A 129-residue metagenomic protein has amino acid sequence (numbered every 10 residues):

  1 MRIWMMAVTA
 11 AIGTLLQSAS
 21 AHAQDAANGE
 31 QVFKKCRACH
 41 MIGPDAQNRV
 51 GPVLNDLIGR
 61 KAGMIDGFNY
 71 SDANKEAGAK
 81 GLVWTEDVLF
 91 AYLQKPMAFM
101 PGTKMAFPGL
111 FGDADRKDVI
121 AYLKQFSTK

Functional and structural regions predicted by a protein language model:
M1-W4: Positively charged n-region of N-terminal signal peptides that target proteins for export
M6, I12-A21: C-terminal segment of classical bacterial N-terminal signal peptides
Q17-F33, G43-P44: Electrostatic cytochrome c docking/interface patches
D25, V32-K35, V50, T85 (+1 more regions): Stable alpha-helical elements in mature extracytoplasmic
E30, P44-V83, F107-G109: Gly/Gly-Pro-rich "capping" loops immediately C-terminal to redox-active cysteine motifs in periplasmic/lumenal
F33-I42, V119: The canonical Cys-X-X-Cys-His
C39-I42, A46, F99: Histidine kinase transmitter module recognition
V83-K129: C-terminal capping alpha-helices of c-type cytochrome domains
